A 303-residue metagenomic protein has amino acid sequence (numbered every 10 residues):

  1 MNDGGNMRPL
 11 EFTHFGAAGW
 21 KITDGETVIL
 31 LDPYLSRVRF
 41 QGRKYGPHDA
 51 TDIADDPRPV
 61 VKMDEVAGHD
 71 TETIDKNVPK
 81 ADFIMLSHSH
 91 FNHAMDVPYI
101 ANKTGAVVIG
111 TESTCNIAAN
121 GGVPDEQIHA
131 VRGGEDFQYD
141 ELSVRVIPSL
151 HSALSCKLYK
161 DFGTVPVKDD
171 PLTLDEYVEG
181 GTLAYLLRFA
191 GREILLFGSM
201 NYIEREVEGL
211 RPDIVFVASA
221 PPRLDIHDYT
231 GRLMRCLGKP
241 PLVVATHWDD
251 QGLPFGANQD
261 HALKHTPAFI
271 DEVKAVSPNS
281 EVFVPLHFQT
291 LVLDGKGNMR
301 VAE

Functional and structural regions predicted by a protein language model:
M7-L10, T23-I29, D136-R145, R188-I194: Beta-strand-turn-beta hairpins that frame and shape the catalytic cleft of phosphate-ester-processing enzymes
A18, V38, H90-M95, C115-A118 (+6 more regions): Active-site environment of divalent metal-dependent phosphoester hydrolases
A18-T23, L183-L187: Short beta-strand scaffold segments in enzyme catalytic cores
T27-L86, M95-Y99, L154-P171, N201-E208: Pre-active-site segment of Zn-dependent metallo-hydrolases
L30-D32, K80-S89, I109-E112, L195-G198 (+3 more regions): Active-site neighborhood of phospho(di)ester-bond hydrolases with catalytic His/Asp-centered motifs
T51, D70-F137, L142-K160: Active-site HxH/HxHxD metal-binding segment of metal-dependent hydrolases
V107, A119-D136, G231-E303: Binuclear metal-ion centers of metallo-dependent hydrolases, dominated by the metallo-beta-lactamase
D170-C236: Active-site-proximal loop/helix segments of hydrolase catalytic cores
